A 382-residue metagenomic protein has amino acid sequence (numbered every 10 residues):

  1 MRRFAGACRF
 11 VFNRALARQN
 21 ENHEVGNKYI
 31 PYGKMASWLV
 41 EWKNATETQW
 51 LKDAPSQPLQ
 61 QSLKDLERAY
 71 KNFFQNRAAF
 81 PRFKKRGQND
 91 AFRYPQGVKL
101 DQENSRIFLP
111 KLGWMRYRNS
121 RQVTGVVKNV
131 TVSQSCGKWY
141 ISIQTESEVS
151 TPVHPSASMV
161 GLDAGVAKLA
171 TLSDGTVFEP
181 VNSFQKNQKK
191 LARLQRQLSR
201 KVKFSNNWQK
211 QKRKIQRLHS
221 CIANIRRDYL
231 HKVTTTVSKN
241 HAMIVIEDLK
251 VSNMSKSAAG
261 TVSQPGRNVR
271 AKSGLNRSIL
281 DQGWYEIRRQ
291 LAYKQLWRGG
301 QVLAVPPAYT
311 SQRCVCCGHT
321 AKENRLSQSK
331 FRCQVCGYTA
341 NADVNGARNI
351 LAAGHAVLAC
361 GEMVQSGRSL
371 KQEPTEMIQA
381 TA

Functional and structural regions predicted by a protein language model:
M1-L59: Gly/serine-rich nucleotide phosphate-binding loop at the start of the catalytic core of nucleotide/ADP-ribose-handling
A15, S62-F73, V344-G354: Stable alpha-helical structural segments in soluble proteins, enriched in small hydrophobic residues
L16, N20-H23, Y70, F74-P81 (+2 more regions): Long, hydrophobic, amphipathic alpha-helical segments used as structural scaffolds
G33-S135, G260, R277: Acidic carboxylate diad motif detector
K111, N119-V126, Q134-A382: Positively charged, helix-rich recognition surfaces that bind polyanionic ligands
